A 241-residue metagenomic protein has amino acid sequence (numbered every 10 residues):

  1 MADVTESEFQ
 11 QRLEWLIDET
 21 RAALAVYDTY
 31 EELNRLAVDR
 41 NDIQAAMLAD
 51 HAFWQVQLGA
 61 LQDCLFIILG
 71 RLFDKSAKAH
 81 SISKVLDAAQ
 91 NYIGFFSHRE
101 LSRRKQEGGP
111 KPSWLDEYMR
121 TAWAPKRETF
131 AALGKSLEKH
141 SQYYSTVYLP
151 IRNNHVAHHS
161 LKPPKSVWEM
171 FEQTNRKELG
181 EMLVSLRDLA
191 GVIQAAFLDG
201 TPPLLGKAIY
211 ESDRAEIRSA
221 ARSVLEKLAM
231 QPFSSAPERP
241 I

Functional and structural regions predicted by a protein language model:
M1-Y143, E169-I241: Amphipathic alpha-helical interface segments
E138-K165: Histidine-centered, metal-coordinating catalytic motifs and their short helical/loop contexts
